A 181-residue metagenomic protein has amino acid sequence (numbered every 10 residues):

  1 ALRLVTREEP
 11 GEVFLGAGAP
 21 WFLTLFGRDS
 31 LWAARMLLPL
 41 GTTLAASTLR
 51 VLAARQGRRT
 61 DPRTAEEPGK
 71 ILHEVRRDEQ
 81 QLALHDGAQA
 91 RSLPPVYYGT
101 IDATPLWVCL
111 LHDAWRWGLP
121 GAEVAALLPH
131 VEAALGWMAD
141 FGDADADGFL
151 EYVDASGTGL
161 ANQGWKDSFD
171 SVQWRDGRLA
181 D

Functional and structural regions predicted by a protein language model:
A1-G118, V124: Substrate-binding groove/exosite segments of carbohydrate-active enzymes
L2, L52, V131-A134, M138: Hydrophobic alpha-helical packing residues
H73-A125, P129, G136-D181: The feature captures the catalytic groove of carbohydrate-active enzymes
